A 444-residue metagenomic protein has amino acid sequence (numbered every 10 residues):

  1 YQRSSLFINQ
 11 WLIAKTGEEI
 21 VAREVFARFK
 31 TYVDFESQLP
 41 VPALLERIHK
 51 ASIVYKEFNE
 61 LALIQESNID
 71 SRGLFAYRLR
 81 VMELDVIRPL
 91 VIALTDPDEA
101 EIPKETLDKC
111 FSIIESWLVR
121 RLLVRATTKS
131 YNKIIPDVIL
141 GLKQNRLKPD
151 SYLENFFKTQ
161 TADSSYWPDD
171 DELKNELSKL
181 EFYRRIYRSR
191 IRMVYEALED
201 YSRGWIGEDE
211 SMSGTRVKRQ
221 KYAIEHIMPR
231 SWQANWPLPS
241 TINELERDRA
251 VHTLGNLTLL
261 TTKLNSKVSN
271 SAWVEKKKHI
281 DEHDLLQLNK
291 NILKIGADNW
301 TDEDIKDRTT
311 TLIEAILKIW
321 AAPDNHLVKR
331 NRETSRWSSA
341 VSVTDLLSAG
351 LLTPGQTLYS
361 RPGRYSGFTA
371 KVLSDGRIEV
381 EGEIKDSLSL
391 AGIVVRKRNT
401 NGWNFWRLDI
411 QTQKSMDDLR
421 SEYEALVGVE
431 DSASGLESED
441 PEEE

Functional and structural regions predicted by a protein language model:
Y1-D200, G296-A297: A cross-family structural signal marking well-folded subdomains
I13, D96-A100, S116, R120 (+9 more regions): Short, well-ordered loop/turn and helix-capping segments at boundaries between secondary-structure elements and domains
F75-V81, E208-G214, K218, L245-R249 (+2 more regions): Generic recognition of flexible, low-complexity loop/linker segments
E101-S112, S116-L122, D169, K276-S335: C-terminal, well-folded lobe of enzymatic/effector domains
T127-I135, I313-A315, I319-R330, L419 (+1 more regions): Long, highly charged low-complexity segments enriched in Glu/Asp and Lys/Arg with interspersed Ser/Thr
Q144, K148-N299, R308, L312: Betabetaalpha-Me/HNH-type nuclease active-site subdomain
S335-S389, I393-N401, L426, E430-D431 (+2 more regions): C-terminal accessory/binding modules appended to enzymatic or scaffolding proteins
R407-R420: Short acidic beta-strand-loop surface patches of small beta-rich interaction domains
